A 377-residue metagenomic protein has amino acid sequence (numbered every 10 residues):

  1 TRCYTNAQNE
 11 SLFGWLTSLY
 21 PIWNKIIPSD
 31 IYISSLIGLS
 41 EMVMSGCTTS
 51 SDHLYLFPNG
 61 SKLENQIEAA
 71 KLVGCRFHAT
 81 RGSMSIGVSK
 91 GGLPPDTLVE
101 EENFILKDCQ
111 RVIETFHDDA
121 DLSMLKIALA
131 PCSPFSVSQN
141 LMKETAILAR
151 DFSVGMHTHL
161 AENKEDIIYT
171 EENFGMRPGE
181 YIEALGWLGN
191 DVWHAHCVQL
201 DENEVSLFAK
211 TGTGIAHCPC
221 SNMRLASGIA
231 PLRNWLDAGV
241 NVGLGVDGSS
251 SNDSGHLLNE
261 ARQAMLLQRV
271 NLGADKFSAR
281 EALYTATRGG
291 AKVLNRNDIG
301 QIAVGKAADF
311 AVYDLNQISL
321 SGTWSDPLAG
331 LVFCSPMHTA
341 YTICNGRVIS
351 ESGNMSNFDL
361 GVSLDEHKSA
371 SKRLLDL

Functional and structural regions predicted by a protein language model:
R2-Y32, I86-E102, S123, K164-D191 (+2 more regions): Active-site gating loops and adjacent loop-to-helix segments of metal-dependent hydrolytic enzymes
Y4-H53, F57-R76, L106-D121, K368-R373: Alpha-helical scaffold segments that flank or form the walls of functional sites
G46, A70, L129, H159 (+10 more regions): Divalent metal-coordination and catalytic microenvironments
S61-V198, N203: Metal-coordinating catalytic core of metallo-dependent amide/deamination hydrolases
L63, S89, K164-M176, E204-A209 (+3 more regions): Histidine/acidic-residue-rich catalytic or RNA/ligand-binding cores of hydrolases and nuclease-related proteins
G74-R76, A146-G155, W187-N190, L207-A216 (+2 more regions): Glycine-enriched alpha-helix->loop->beta-strand junction motifs that scaffold or abut catalytic
A184-D191, R233-Q317, V332-P336: His/Asp/Glu-enriched, well-ordered alpha-helical/loop segment that forms or immediately abuts the divalent-metal
A307-L364: C-terminal cap of metal-dependent C-N hydrolases
